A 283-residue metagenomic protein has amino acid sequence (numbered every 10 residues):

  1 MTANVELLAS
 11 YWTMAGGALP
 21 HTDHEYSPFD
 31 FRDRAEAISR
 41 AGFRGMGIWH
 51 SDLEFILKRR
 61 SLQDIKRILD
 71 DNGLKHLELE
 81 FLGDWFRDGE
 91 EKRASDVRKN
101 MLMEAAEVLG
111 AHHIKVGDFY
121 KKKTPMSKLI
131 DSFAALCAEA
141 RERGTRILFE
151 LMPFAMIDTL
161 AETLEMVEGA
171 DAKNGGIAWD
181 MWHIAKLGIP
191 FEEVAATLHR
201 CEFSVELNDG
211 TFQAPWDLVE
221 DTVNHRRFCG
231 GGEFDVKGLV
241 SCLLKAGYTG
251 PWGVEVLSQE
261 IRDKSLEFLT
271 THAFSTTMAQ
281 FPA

Functional and structural regions predicted by a protein language model:
M1-E107, R141, A172, G176 (+2 more regions): N-terminal pre-domain/capping segments
N4-E6, G45-M46, L79, A135-E233: Acidic/histidine-rich catalytic cores of soluble enzymes
Y26-S27, W49-S61, D84-A94, F119-S127 (+4 more regions): Acidic-and-aromatic substrate-binding clefts and catalytic sites of carbohydrate-active enzymes
R44-G45, K75, H112, R146 (+1 more regions): Residue-level detector of anion-binding/catalytic polar loops
A106-T124, R143, L148-M152, V254: Active-site groove signature of glycoside hydrolases
K123-L136, R146: Glycine/proline-rich, positively charged, aromatic-decorated active-site loop/lid region on the catalytic face
L207, P251-L257: Short acidic/histidine-rich active-site segments
G231-K245: A short, acidic, amphipathic alpha-helical segment used as a generic capping/interface helix at domain edges
